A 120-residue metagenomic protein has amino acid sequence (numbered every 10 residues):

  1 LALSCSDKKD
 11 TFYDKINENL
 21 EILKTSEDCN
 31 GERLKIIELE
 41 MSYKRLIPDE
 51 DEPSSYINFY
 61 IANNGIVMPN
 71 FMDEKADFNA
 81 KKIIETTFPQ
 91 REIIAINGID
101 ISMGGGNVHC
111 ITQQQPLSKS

Functional and structural regions predicted by a protein language model:
L1-S120: Histidine/cysteine-enriched polar flanking segments
